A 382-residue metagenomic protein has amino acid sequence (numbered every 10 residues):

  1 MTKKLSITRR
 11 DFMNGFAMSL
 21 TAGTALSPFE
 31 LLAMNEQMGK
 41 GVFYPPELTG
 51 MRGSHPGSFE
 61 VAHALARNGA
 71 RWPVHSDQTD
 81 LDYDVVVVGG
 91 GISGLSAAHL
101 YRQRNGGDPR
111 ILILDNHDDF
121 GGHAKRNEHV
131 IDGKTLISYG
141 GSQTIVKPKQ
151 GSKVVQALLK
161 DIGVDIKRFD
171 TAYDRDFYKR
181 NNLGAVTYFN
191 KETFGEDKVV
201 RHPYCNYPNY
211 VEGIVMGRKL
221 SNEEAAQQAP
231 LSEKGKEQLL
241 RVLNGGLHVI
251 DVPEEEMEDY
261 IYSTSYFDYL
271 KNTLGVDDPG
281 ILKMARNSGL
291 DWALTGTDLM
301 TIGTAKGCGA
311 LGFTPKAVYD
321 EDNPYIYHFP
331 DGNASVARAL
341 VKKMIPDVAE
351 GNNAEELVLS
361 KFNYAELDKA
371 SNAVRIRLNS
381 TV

Functional and structural regions predicted by a protein language model:
T2-L20: N-terminal secretory signal peptides and thylakoid transit peptides that target proteins across membranes
K3-I7, L26-D80: C-terminal segment of N-terminal export signals and the immediately downstream linker at the start of the mature
N14, M18, H99, Q103 (+5 more regions): A broad, structural surface signal
F16, L20-S27, P109, D118-A124 (+3 more regions): A generic secondary-structure signal for well-formed alpha-helical elements
A17, Q37-T49, N206-G217, S221 (+1 more regions): N-terminal accessory regions of S-adenosyl-L-methionine
R52, E60, A64, R71-H248: N-terminal glycine-rich phosphate/pyrophosphate-binding loop and immediately adjacent elements
K234-S380: Active-site/ligand-binding neighborhood in enzyme catalytic cores
